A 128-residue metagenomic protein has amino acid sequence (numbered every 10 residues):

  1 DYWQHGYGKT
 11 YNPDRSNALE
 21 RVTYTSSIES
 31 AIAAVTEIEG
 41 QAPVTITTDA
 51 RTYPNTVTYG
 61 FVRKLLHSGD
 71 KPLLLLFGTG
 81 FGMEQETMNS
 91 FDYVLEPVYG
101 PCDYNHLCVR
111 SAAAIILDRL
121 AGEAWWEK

Functional and structural regions predicted by a protein language model:
D1, T52-P54, C102: Short, catalytically relevant binding-site loops at active-site mouths
D1-A50, A114-W126: RNA substrate-binding interface of SAM-dependent RNA methyltransferases
H5-N12, K71, N89, Y93 (+1 more regions): Residue-level signal for well-ordered alpha-helical segments
T36-A42, L66-K71, N89: Flexible, charged surface loops at secondary-structure boundaries
P43-I46, P72-L75, D92-V94: Structural motif
D49-E86: Long, charge-patterned amphipathic alpha-helical coiled-coil/hairpin "stalk" segments used as oligomerization
F81-K128: Structured adenosyl-cofactor binding patch, chiefly the S-adenosyl-L-methionine
